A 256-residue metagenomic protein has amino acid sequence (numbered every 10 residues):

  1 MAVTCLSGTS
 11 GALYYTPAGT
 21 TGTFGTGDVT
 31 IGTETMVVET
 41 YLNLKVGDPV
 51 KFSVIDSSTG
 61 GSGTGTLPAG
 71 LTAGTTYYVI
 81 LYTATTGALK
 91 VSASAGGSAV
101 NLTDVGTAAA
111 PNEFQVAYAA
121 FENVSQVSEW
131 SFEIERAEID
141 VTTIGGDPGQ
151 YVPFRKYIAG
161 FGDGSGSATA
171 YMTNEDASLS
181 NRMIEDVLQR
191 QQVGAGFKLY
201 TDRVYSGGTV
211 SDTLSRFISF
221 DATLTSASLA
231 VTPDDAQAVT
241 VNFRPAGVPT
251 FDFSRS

Functional and structural regions predicted by a protein language model:
M1, Y157, T232-D234, S256: Interface-prone segments of viral and bacterial extracellular assemblies
M1-A18, F251-S256: Compositionally biased, intrinsically disordered low-complexity segments enriched in polar/Pro/Gly and often Gln
C5-G8, T16-D147, P153: Small/polar beta-strand repeat architecture
L13, P49-V54, V193-D212: Short conserved beta-strand and strand-loop elements enriched in small hydrophobics with frequent Asp/Gly
S58-G61, N174-S178, G208-T209: Extended, low-complexity, turn-rich repeat/linker tracts enriched in Gly/Pro/Ser/Thr and Asp/Glu that occur
E122-V127, Y200-F253: Short beta-strand and beta-hairpin "edge-sheet" elements
Q150-F154, T225-S228: Short structured motifs
P153-S178, D234-T250: Oligomerization/assembly interface segments of phage tail-like spikes and tubes
